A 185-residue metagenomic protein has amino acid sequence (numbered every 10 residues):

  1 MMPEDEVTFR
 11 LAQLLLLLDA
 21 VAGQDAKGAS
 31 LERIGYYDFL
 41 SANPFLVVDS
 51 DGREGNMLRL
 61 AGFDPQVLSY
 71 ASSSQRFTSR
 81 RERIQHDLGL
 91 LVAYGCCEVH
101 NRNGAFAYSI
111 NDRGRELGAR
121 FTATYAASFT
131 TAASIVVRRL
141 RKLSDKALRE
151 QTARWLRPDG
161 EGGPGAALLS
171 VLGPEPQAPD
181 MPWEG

Functional and structural regions predicted by a protein language model:
M1-S72: Short, amphipathic alpha-helical interface elements at domain boundaries that mediate macromolecular binding
L14, R83-G95: Basic amphipathic alpha-helical segments that dock to polyanions
S69-Q75, G95-A105: Short acidic, glycine/Ser/Thr-rich loop/turn "cap" segments at secondary-structure junctions
T78-S79: Winged helix-turn-helix DNA-binding recognition segment
E98-S134: Accessory beta->alpha helical hairpin/"wing" motif in late/C-terminal subdomains of nucleic-acid enzymes
A123-G185: Exposed, interaction-prone assembly regions rather than primary DNA-binding/catalytic cores
